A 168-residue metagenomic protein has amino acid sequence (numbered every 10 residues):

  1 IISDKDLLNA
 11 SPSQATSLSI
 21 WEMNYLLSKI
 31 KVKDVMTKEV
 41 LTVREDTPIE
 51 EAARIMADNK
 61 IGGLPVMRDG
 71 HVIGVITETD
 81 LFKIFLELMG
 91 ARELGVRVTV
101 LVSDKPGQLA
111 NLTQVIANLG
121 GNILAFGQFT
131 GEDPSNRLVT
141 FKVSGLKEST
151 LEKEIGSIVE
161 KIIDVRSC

Functional and structural regions predicted by a protein language model:
I1-L8, M56, L64-T79: A glycine-centered beta-loop-beta connector
K5-N24, D80-L94: A short, polar/charged loop-to-alpha-helix boundary motif
D6, K31, E39, K60 (+2 more regions): Conserved functional loop/turn residues at catalytic and ligand-binding sites
W21-R54, V66-M67, I73, T99-K105 (+1 more regions): Bateman/CBS regulatory modules and CBS-like beta-alpha motifs in cytosolic regions of diverse proteins
T42-K60, V66-M67, F85, L109-L119 (+1 more regions): The conserved cystathionine-beta-synthase
K83-C168: A conserved regulatory-domain signal marking ACT and ACT-like small-molecule sensing domains and adjacent regulatory
